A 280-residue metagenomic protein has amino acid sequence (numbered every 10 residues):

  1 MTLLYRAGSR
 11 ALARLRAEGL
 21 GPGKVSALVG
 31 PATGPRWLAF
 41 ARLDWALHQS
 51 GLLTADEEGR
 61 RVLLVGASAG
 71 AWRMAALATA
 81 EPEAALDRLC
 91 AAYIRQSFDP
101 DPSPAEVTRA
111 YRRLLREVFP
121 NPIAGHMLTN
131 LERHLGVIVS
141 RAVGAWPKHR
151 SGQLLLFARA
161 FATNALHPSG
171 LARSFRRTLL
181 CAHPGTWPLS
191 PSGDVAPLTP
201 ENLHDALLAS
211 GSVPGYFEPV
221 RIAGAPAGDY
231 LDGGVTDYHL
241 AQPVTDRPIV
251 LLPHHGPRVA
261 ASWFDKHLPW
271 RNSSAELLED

Functional and structural regions predicted by a protein language model:
M1-L63, A76-D280: Patatin-like phospholipase
S68: Catalytic nucleophile serine of serine hydrolases, specifically the conserved "nucleophile elbow" pentapeptide
